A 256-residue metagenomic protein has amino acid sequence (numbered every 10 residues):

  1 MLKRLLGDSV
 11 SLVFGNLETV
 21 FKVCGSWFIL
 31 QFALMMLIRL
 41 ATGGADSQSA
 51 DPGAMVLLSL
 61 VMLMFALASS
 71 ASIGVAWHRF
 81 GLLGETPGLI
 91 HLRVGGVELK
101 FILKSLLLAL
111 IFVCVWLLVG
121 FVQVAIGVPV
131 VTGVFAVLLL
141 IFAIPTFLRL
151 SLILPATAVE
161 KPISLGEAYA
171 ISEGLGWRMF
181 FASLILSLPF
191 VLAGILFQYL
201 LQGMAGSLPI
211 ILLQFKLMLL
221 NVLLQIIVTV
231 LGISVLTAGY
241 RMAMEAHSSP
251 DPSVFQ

Functional and structural regions predicted by a protein language model:
M1-A33, H91-C114, P145-A193, T237 (+2 more regions): Interfacial aromatic "cap" segments that immediately flank transmembrane helices in multipass membrane proteins
T19-V23, M55-S59, L63, K100-F101 (+3 more regions): Residue-level signature of transmembrane alpha-helical entry/exit and packing/kink sites in multi-pass membrane
S26-V61: Membrane-anchoring/interfacial helices and their immediately flanking loops in integral membrane proteins
S47-V56, F65, S69-G88, R149-K161 (+1 more regions): Juxtamembrane transition segments at transmembrane-helix termini in multipass membrane proteins
V61-F80, S105-F121: Specific transmembrane helices
L63, L67, C114, V137-L140 (+3 more regions): Hydrophobic alpha-helical membrane segments, chiefly transmembrane helices and signal peptide h-regions, characterized
A109-G127, S187-M204: Alpha-helical transmembrane segments and their membrane-interface junctions in multi-pass membrane proteins
C114-I141, L148-L152, V159: Membrane-proximal helix-loop-helix units in multi-pass membrane proteins
